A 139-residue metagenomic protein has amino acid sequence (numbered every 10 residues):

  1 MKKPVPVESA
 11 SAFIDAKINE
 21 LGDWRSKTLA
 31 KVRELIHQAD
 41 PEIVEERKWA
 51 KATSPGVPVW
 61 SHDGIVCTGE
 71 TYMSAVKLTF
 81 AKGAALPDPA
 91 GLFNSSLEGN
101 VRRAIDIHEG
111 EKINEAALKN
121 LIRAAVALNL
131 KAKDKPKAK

Functional and structural regions predicted by a protein language model:
M1-K139: Charge-dense, helix-prone N-terminal extensions
